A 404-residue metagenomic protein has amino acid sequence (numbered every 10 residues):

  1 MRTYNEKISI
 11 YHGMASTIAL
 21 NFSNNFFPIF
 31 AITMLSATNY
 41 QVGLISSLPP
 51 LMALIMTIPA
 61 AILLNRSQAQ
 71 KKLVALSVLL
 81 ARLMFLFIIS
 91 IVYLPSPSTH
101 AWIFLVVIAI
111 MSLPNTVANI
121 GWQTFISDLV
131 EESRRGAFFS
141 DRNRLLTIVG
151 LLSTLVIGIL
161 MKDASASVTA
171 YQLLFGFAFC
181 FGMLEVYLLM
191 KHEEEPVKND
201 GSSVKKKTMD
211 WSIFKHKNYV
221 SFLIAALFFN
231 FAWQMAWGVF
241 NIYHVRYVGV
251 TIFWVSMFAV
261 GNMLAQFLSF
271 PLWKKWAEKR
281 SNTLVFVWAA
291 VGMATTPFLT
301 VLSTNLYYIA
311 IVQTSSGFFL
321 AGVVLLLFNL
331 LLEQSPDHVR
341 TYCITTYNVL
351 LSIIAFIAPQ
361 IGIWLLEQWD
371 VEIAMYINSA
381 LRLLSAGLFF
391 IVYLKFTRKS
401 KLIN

Functional and structural regions predicted by a protein language model:
M1-I55, A60, L64, K71 (+3 more regions): Helix-loop boundary and gating motifs at the non-cytosolic
M1-T3, E194-I224, N404: Juxtamembrane intracellular "pre-TM" segments in multi-pass secondary transporters
I29-M34, I62-R66, I89-P95, G150-A170 (+1 more regions): Transmembrane alpha-helix termini and helix-breaking/packing motifs in multi-pass membrane transporters
M56-A69, M161, S269-S281, L366: Helix-to-loop junctions at the C-terminal end of transmembrane segments in multipass secondary transporters
K72-I88, F179, L284-L299, S379: Structural signature of the two symmetry-related core transmembrane helices
S90-V107, L299-Q313: Helix-loop junctions at membrane interfaces in 12-TM secondary transporters
N115-V130, G322-P336: Intracellular juxtamembrane helix-capping segments at the cytosolic ends of symmetry-related transmembrane helices
F181-S202, I391-I403: Helix-loop junctions on the cytosolic side of multi-pass membrane transporters, especially the intracellular loop
